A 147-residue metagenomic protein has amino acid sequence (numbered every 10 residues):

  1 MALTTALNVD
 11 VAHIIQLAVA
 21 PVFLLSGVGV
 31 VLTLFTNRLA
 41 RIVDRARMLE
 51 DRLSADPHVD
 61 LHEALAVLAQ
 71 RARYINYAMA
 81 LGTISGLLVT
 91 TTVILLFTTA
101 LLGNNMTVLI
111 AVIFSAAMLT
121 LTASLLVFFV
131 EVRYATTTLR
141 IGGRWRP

Functional and structural regions predicted by a protein language model:
M1-P147: Cytosol-facing regions at membranes
